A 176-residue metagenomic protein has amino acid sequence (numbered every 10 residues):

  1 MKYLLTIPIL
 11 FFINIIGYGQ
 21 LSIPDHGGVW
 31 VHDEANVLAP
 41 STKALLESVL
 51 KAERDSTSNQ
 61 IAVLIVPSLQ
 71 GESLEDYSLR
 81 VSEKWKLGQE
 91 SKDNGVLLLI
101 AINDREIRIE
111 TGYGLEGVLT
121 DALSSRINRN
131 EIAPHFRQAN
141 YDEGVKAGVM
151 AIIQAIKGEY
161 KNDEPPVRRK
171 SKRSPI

Functional and structural regions predicted by a protein language model:
M1-D25, R173-P175: Bacterial Sec-dependent N-terminal signal peptides
Q20-P175: Folded, non-transmembrane soluble domains that reside on the lumenal/extracytoplasmic side of membranes
